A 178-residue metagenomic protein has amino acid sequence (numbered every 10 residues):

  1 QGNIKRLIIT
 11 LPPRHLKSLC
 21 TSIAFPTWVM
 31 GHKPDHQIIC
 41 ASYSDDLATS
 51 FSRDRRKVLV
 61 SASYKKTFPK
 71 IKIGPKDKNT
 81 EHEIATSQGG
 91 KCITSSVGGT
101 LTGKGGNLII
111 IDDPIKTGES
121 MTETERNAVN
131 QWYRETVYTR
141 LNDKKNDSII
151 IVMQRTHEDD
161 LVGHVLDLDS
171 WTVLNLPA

Functional and structural regions predicted by a protein language model:
Q1-A178: Short, flexible loop motifs at catalytic/binding sites
